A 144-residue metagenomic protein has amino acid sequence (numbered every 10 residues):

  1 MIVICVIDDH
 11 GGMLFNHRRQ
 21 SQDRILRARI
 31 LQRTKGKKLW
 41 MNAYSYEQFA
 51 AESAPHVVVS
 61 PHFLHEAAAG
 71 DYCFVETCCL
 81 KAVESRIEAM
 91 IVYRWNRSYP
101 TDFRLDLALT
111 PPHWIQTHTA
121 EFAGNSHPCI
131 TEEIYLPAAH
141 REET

Functional and structural regions predicted by a protein language model:
M1-T144: Enzymes that bind and transform nitrogen-containing heteroaromatic metabolites
